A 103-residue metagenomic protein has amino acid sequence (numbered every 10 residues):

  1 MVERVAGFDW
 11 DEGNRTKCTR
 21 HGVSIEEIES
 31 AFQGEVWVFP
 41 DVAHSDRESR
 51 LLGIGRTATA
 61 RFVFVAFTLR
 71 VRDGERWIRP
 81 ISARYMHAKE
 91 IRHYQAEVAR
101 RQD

Functional and structural regions predicted by a protein language model:
M1-D103: Ribonuclease/tRNase effector modules and their secretory precursors
